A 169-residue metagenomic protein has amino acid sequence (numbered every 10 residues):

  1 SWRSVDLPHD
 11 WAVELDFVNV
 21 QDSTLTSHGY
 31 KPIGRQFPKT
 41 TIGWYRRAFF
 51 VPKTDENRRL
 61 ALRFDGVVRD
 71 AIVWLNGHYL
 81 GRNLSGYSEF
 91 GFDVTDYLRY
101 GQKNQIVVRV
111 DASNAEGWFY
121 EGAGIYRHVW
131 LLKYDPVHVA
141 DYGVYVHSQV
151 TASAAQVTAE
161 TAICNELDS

Functional and structural regions predicted by a protein language model:
S1-T26, Q105-D111, L131: Accessory carbohydrate-binding/adhesion or oligomerization-edge regions at the termini of glycan-active proteins
W11, G29, I125-Y126: Extracellular/lumen-exposed scaffold segments
T26-G34: N-terminal glycine-rich cofactor-binding segment
T26-S27, V150, C164: Short, intrinsically disordered/low-complexity patches at protein termini and at juxtamembrane boundaries
R35-Y142, H147, E166-L167: Accessory beta-strand-rich segments of carbohydrate-active enzymes
L75, A155-S169: Beta-strand-rich binding/interaction modules
S148-A155: Short, solvent-exposed loop/linker segments at the N-terminal edge of repeated beta-sheet extracellular domains
